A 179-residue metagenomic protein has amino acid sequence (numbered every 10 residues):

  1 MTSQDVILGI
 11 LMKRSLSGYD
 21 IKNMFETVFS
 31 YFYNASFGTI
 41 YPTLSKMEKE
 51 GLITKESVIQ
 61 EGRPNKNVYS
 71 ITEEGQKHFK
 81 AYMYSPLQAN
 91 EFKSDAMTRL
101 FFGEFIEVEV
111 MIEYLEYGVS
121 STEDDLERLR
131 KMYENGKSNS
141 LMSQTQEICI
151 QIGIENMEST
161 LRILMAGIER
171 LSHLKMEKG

Functional and structural regions predicted by a protein language model:
M1-F92: Basic helix-turn-helix/winged-helix DNA-binding cores and closely related short helical interaction motifs
T39, N67, Q144-I154: Alpha-helical scaffold segments that form or flank carboxylate-/histidine-based iron centers
A81-D124: Amphipathic alpha-helical dimerization/coiled-coil segments that flank or bridge DNA-binding/regulatory modules
I112, V119, E123-L126, Y133 (+4 more regions): Heptad-repeat amphipathic alpha-helical coiled-coil interaction surface used for oligomerization/assembly
K131-I150: Acidic interhelical loop/turn segments
L171-G179: Long amphipathic alpha-helical coiled-coil segments
